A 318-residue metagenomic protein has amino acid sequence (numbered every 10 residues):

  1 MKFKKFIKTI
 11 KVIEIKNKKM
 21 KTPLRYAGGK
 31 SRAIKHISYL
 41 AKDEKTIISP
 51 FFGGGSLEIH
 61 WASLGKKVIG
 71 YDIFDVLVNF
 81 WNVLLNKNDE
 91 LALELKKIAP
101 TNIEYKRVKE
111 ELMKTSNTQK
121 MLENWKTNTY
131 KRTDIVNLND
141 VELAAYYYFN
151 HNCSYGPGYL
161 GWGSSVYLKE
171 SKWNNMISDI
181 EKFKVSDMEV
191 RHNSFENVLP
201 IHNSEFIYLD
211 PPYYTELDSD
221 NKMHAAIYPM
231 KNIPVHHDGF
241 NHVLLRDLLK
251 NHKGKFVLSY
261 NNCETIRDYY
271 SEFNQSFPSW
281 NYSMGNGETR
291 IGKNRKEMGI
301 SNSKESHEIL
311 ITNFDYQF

Functional and structural regions predicted by a protein language model:
K2-I73, N193-F206, T215-K222, Y228-F318: Class I S-adenosyl-L-methionine
K2-T22, Y26-A33, N88-I227, F240-N241 (+1 more regions): SAM-dependent nucleic-acid methyltransferase catalytic core
T46-M113: SAM cofactor-binding core of SAM-dependent methyltransferases, primarily the Rossmann-like beta-alpha-beta module
